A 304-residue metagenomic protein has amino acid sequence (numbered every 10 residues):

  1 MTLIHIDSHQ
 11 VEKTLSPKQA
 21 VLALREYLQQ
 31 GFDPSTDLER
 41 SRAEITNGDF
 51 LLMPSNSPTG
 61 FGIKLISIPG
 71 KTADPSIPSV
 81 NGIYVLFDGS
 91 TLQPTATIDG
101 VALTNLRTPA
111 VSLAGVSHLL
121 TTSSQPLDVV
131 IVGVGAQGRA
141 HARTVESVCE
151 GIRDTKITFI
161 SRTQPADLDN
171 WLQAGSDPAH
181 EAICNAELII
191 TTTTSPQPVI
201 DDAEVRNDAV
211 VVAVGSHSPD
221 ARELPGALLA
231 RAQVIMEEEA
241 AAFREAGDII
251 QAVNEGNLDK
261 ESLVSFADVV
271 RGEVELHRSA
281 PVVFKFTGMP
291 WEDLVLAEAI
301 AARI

Functional and structural regions predicted by a protein language model:
M1-N105, L113, L294, A301: N-terminal ligand-binding/catalytic initiation module
R107-P126, R139-V148: Short internal alpha-helix immediately C-terminal to a glycine-rich phosphate-binding loop in Rossmann-like
L119-D128, R153, R206-N207: Short helix-loop-beta connector
D128-V130, V282: Conserved beta-strand elements of the Class I
G133-G135: Glycine-rich Rossmann-fold phosphate-binding loop(s) that bind the pyrophosphate of adenine dinucleotide cofactors
S147-N170: NAD(P)-binding Rossmann-fold cofactor-contacting core
Q173-N254: Rossmann-like adenosine-cofactor binding region
D220-I304: Adenosine-phosphate binding glycine-rich loop
